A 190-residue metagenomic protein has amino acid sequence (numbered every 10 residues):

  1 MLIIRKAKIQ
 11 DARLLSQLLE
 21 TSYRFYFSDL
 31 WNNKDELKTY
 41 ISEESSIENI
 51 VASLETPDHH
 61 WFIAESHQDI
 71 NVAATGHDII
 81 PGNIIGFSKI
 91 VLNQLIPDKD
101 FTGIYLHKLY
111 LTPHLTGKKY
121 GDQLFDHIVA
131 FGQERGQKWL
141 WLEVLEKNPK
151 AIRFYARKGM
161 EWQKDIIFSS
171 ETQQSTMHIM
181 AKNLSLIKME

Functional and structural regions predicted by a protein language model:
M1-I3: Extreme N-terminal starter segment of soluble prokaryotic enzymes
K8-D11, N148: Acidic/polar helix N-cap motif
I9, Q17-N32, E36-H114, F125-H127 (+4 more regions): Acetyl-CoA-dependent GNAT
T112-H114, K118, E146-K147: Active-site acidic-Proline motif in GNAT/NAT acetyltransferases
K118, R135-K138: Short coil/turn segments at alpha/beta junctions that flank glycine-rich nucleotide-binding fingerprints
K119, Q123: Short alpha-helical segment within the catalytic ATP-binding CA
K138, L142-I152, A156-K158, Q163-E190: C-terminal "cap" of GNAT-fold acetyltransferases
